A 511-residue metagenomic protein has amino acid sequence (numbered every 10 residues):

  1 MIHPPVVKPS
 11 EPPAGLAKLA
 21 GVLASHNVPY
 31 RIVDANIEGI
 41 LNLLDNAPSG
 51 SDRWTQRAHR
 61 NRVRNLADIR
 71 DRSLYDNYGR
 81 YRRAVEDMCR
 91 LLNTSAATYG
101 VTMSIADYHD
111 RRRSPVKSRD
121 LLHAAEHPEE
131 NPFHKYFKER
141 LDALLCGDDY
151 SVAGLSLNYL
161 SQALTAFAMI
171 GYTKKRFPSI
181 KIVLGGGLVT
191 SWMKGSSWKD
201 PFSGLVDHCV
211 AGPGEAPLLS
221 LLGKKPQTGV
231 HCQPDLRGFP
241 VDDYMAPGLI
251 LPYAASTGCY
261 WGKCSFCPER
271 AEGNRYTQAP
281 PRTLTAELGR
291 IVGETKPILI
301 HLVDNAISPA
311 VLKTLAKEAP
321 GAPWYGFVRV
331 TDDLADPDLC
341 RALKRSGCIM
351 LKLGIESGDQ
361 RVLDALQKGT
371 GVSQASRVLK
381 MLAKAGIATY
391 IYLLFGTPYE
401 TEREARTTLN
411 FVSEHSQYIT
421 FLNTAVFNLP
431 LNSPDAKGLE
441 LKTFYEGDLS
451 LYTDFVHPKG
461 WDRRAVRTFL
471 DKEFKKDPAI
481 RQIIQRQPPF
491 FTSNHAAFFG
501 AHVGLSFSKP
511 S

Functional and structural regions predicted by a protein language model:
M1-P4, P9, K18, A24-S25 (+5 more regions): Radical SAM enzyme core and accessory elements
M1-P4, S179-K181, S191, T285-T389 (+1 more regions): Conserved SAM/AdoMet-binding glycine-rich loop
V6-N46, G50, S104-C232, L429: Glycine-rich beta-alpha loop elements in corrinoid/cobalamin-binding modules across cobalamin-dependent enzymes
L23, C259, L284, L302 (+2 more regions): Conserved, mostly hydrophobic/aromatic
D34-L44, V189-S197, V311-L312, R361-L366 (+3 more regions): Flexible glycine/acidic-rich beta-alpha junction loops that bind and position SAM and/or redox cofactors in anaerobic
S49-R64, S203-G204, C209, L439-T453: Acidic, Ser/Thr-rich peripheral helices and adjacent loops at domain boundaries
M245-R282: Canonical Radical SAM [4Fe-4S] cluster-binding loop centered on the CxxxCxxC motif and its immediate flanking residues
K313-G321, A383, T401-Y418: Short, electropositive alpha-helical surface patch
